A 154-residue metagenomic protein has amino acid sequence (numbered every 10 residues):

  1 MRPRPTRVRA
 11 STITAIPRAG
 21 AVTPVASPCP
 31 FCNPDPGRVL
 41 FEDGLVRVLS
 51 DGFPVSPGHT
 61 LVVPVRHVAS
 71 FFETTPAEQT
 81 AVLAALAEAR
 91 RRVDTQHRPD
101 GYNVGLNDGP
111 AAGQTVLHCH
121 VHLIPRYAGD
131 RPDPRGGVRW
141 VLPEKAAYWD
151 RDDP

Functional and structural regions predicted by a protein language model:
R2, V8-P154: HIT superfamily nucleotide-processing domains
